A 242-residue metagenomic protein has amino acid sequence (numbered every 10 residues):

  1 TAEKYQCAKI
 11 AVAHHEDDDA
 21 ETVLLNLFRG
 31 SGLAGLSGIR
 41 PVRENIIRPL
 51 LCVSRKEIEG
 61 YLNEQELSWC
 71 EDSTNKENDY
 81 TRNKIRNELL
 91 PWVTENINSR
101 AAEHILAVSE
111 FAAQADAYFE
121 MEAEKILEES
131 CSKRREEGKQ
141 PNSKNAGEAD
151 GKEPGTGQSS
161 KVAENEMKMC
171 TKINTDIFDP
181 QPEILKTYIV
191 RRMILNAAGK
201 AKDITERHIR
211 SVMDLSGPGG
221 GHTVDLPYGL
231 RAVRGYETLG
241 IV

Functional and structural regions predicted by a protein language model:
T1: Conserved acidic catalytic loop of the alpha/beta-hydrolase fold
K4-A13, D18-A112, L127-E128, R134-K139 (+3 more regions): Catalytic subdomain that performs nucleotidyl-dependent activation
P41-R43, N87, T94, L106-V242: AMP-forming adenylation/ATP pyrophosphatase catalytic core
